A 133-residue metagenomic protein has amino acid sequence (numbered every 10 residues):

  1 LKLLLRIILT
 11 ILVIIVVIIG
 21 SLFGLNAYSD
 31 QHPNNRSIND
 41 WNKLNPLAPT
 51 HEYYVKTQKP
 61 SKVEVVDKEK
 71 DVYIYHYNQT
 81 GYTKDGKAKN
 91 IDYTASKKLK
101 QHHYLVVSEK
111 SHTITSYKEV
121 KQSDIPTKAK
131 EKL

Functional and structural regions predicted by a protein language model:
R6-G24: Hydrophobic membrane-insertion alpha-helices, especially the h-region of bacterial N-terminal signal peptides
S21-P33: Hydrophobic single-pass membrane-insertion segments
Y28-S29, R36-D40, K87: Extracytoplasmic/luminal low-complexity segments enriched in Pro/Gly and acidic/polar residues that act as flexible
N35-Y54: Short extracytoplasmic/periplasmic juxtamembrane "stem" segments immediately C-terminal to an N-terminal membrane anchor
N45-A48, K70, L133: Short solvent-exposed strand/turn elements
Y54-K98: Extracytoplasmic/periplasmic/luminal assembly and interaction segments in envelope/secretory/respiratory proteins
S96-L133: Non-cytosolic head/periplasmic domains of membrane-anchored proteins
